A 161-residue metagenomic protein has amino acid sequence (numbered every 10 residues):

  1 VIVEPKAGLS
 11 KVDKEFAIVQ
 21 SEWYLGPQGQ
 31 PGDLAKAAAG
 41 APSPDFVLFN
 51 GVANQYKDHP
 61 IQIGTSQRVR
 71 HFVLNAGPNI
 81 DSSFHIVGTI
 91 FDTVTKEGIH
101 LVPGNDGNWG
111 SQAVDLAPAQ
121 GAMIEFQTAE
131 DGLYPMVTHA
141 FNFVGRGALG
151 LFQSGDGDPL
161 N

Functional and structural regions predicted by a protein language model:
V1-N161: Copper-binding active sites and cupredoxin-like electron-transfer domains, recognizing His/Cys-rich ligand loops
